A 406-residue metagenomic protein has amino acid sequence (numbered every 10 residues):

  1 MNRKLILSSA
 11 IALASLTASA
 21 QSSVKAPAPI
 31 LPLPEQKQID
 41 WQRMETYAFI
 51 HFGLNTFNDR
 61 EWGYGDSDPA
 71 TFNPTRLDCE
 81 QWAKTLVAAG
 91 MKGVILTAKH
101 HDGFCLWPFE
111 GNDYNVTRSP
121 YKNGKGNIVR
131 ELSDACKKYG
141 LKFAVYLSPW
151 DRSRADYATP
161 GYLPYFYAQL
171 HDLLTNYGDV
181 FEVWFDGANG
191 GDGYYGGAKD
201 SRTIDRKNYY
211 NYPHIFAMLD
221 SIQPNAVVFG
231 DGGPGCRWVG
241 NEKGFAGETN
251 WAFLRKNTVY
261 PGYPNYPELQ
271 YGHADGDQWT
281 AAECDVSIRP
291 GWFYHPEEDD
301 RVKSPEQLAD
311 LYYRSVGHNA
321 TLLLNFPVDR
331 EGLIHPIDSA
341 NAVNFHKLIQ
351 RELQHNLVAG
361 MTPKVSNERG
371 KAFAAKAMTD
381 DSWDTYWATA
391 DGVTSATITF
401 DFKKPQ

Functional and structural regions predicted by a protein language model:
M1-S23: Bacterial Sec-dependent N-terminal signal peptides
Q21-T394, F400, K404: Mature catalytic domains of secreted/periplasmic carbohydrate-active enzymes
